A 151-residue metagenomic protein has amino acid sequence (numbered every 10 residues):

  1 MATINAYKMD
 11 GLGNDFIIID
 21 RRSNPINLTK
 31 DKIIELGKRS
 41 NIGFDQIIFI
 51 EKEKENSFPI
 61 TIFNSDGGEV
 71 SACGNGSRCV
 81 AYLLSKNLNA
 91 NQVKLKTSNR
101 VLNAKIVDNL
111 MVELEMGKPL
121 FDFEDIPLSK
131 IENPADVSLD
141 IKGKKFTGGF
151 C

Functional and structural regions predicted by a protein language model:
M1, K96-C151: ATP-dependent small-molecule kinase catalytic core of the GHMP/sugar-kinase superfamily and closely related
M1-N109: A glycine-rich beta-to-alpha transition motif near the start of alpha/beta enzyme domains, typified by
